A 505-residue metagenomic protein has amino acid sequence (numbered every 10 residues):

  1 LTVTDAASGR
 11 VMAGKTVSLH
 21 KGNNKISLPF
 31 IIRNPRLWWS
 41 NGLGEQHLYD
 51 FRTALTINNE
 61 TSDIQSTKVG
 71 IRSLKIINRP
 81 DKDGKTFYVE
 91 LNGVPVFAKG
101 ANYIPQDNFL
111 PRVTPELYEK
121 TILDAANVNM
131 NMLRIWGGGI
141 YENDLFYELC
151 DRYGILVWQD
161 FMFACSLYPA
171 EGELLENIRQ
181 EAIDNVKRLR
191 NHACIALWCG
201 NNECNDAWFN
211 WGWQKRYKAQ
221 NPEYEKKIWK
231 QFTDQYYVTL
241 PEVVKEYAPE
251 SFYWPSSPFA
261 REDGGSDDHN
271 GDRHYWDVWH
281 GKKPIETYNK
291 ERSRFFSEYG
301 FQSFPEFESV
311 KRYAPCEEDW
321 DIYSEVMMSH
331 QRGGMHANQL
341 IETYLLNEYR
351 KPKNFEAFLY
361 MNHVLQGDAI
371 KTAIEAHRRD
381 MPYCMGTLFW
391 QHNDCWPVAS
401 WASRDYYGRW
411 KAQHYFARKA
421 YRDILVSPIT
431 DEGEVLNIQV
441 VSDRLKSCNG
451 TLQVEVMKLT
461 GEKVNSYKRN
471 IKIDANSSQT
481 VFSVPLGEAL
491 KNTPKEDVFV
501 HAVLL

Functional and structural regions predicted by a protein language model:
L1-M132, R379-D380, C384, R409 (+1 more regions): Secreted/periplasmic carbohydrate-active enzymes, especially glycoside hydrolases
A13-K15, P80, L110-V113, L145-F146 (+3 more regions): Short, solvent-exposed loop/turn and secondary-structure capping segments
P35-W38, R52, N59-S166, G172-L197 (+1 more regions): Active-site-adjacent substrate/metal-binding segments within catalytic domains of carbohydrate-active enzymes
G100, G137, Q159-F161, C199-N202 (+5 more regions): Active-site proximal loops enriched in glycine and acidic residues that flank catalytic Cys/His/Asp and coordinate
T121, F146, L174, I178-E181 (+5 more regions): A general structural detector for well-ordered alpha-helical segments in enzyme core domains, enriched
D124, D184-R188, E242-V243, T372-A376 (+1 more regions): A generic secondary-structure signal
R152, Y168-D263, Y407-G408: Active-site neighborhood of glycoside hydrolase catalytic domains
W198, N205, Q235, E242-E250 (+1 more regions): Substrate-binding clefts and catalytic carboxylate motifs of secreted carbohydrate-active enzymes
